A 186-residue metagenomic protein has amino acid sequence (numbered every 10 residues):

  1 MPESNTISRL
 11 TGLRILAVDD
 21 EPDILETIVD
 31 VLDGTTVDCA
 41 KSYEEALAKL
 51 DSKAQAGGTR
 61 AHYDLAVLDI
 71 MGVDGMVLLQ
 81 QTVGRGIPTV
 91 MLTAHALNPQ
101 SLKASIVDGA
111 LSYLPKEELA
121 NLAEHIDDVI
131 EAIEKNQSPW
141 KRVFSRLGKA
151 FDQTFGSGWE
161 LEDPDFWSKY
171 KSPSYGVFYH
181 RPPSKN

Functional and structural regions predicted by a protein language model:
T6-D23, T27-V29, A66: Conserved acidic segment of CheY-like receiver
P22, C39-L65: Acidic, metal-coordinating helix/loop segments flanking the phosphotransfer/catalytic sites of two-component signaling
T27-L32, A104: Alpha-helical interaction/dimerization surfaces of two-component signaling modules
A46, G75-L78: Short alpha-helical interaction/output segments
K53, R60-A61, Q81-P88, D108: Conserved phosphotransfer cores of two-component systems
A66, M71, L79-Q100: A short, hydrophobic beta-strand element within the central beta-sheet of small alpha/beta folds
V77, G84, A96-D128: Alpha4 helix (beta4-alpha4-beta5 surface) of REC/receiver domains from two-component response regulators
E131-N186: C-terminal output/effector regions of signal-responsive regulators
